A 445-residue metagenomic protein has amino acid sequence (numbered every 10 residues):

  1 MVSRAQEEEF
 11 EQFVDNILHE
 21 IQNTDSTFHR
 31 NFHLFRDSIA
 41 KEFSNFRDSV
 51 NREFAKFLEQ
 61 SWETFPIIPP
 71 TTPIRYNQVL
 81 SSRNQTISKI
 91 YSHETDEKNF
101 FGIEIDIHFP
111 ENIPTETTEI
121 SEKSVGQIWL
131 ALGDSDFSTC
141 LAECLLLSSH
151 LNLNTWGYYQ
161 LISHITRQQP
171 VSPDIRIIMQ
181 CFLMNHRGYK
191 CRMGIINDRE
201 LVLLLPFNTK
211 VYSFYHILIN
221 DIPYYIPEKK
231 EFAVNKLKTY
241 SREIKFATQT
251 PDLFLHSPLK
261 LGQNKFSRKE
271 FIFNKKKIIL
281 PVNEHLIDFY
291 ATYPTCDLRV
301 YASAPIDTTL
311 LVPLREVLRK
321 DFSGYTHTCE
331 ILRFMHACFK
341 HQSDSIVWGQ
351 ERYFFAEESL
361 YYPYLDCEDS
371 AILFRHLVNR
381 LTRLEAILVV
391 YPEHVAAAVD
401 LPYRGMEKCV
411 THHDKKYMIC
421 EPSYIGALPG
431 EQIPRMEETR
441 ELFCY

Functional and structural regions predicted by a protein language model:
E11-L183: Long, contiguous, compositionally biased segments that the model treats as domain-scale units
I21, D25, I39, F43 (+10 more regions): Sec/Tat-exported extracytoplasmic proteins
P69, P73-T95, F100-G102, H186-G194 (+3 more regions): A sensor for short, sequence-defined functional sites
I107-E111, S121-Q160, L298-Y362: Secondary-structure boundary elements
R167-Q180, S343-P402: Active-site neighborhood of thiol-dependent amide/isopeptide-bond enzymes
V171-V317: Extended, non-transmembrane interaction/recognition domains
R187, C191-I219, L318-F322, D369-Y445: Hydrophobic/aromatic-rich core segments of domains that either
